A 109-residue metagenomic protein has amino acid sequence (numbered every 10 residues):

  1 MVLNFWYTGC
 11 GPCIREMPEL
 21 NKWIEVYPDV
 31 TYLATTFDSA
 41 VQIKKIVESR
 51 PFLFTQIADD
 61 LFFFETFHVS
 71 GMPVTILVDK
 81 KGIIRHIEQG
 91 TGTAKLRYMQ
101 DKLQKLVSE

Functional and structural regions predicted by a protein language model:
M1, F5-G9, S39, G71: Short pre-active-site segment immediately N-terminal to redox-active cysteine/selenocysteine motifs in thiol-based
V2, Y32-L33: Hydrophobic targeting segments
F5-K22: Conserved redox-active cysteine motifs that mediate thiol-disulfide chemistry, especially di-cysteine Cys-X(1-2)-Cys
E16-E19, S39, D59-D60, K95 (+1 more regions): Stable alpha-helical elements in mature extracytoplasmic
W23-V30: A short, Lys/Arg-enriched amphipathic alpha-helix followed by its capping loop at the start of a domain
L33, V47-K81: Short, internal strand/loop/helix patches that form the active-site neighborhood or redox-interaction surface
Q42-K45: Acidic helix N-cap motif at the loop->helix transition within catalytic regions of sugar-transfer enzymes
L77-E109: Thiol-/selenol-based redox modules, centered on thioredoxin-like and closely related oxidoreductase domains
